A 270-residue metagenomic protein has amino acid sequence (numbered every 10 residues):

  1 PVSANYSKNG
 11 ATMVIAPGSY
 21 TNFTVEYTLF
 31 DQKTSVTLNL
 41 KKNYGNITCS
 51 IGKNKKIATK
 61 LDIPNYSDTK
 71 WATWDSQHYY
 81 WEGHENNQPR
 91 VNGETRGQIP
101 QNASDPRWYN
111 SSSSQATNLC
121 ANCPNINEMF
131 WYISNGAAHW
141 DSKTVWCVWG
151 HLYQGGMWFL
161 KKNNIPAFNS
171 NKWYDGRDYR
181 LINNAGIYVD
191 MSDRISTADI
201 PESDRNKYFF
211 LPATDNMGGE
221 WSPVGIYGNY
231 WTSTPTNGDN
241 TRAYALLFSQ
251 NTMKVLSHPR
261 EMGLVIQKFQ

Functional and structural regions predicted by a protein language model:
P1-T48, W108-N110, T117-A121, E128 (+2 more regions): Tryptophan-paired
K8-G10, Y20-N22, N54, I226-G228 (+2 more regions): Active-site lining segments that contact anionic ligands and/or coordinate catalytic metals
G18-Y20, T28-Q32, N54, K60-Y66 (+2 more regions): Generic structural motif
T37-N65: Extracellular beta-sheet/turn segments enriched in Thr/Pro/Gly and aliphatic residues
A72-Y188: Low-complexity, serine/threonine/proline-enriched polar segments
W146-W149, Y153-Q270: C-terminal, surface-exposed recognition/capping segments
